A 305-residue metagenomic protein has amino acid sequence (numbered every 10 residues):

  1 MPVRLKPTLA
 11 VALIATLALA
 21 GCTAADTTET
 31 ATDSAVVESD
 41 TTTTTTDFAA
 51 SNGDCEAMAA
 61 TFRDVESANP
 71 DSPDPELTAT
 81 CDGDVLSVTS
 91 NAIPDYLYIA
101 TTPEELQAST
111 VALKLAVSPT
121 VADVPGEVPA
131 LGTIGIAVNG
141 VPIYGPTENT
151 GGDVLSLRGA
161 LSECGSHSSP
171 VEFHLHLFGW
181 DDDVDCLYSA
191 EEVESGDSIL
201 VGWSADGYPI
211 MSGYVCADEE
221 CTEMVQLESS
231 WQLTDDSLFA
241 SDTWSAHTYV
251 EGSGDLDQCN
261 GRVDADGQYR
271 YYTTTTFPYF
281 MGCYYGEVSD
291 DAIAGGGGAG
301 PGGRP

Functional and structural regions predicted by a protein language model:
M1-A10: Bacterial N-terminal signal peptides that target proteins for export
A18-G21: C-terminal motif of bacterial Sec signal peptides marking the signal peptidase cleavage site
T23-D26: Bacterial signal peptide processing site
A35-L155, G159-S162: Solvent-exposed N-terminal domain segments of exported/luminal and surface proteins
T42, G295-P305: Disordered, low-complexity segments in secreted/periplasmic proteins that are enriched in proline
A130-E163, Q226-Q258: Short, flexible domain-boundary/linker segments around small modular repeats
S169-H176, D182-G297: Domain-length functional cores that host ligand/cofactor binding and catalytic or interaction surfaces in mature
